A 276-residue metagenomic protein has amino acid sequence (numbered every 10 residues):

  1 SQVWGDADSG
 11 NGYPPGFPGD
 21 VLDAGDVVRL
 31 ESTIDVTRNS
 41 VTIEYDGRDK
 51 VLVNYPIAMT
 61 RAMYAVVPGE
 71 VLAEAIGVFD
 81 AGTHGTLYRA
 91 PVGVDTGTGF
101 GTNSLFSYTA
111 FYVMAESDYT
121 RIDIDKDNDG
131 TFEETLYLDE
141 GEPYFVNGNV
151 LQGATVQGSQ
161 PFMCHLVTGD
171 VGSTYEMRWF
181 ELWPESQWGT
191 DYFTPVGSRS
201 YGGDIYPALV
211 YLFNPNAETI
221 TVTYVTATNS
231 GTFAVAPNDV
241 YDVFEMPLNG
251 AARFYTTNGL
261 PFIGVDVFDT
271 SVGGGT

Functional and structural regions predicted by a protein language model:
S1-T276: Conserved functional hotspot residues at active sites or interaction interfaces
